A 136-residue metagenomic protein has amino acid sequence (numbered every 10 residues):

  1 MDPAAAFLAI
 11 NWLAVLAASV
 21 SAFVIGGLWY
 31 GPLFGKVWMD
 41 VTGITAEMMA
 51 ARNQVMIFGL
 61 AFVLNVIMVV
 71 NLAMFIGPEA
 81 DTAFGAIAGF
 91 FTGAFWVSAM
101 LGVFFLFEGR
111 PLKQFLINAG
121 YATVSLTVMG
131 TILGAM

Functional and structural regions predicted by a protein language model:
M1-M136: Juxtamembrane/disordered regions of integral membrane proteins
